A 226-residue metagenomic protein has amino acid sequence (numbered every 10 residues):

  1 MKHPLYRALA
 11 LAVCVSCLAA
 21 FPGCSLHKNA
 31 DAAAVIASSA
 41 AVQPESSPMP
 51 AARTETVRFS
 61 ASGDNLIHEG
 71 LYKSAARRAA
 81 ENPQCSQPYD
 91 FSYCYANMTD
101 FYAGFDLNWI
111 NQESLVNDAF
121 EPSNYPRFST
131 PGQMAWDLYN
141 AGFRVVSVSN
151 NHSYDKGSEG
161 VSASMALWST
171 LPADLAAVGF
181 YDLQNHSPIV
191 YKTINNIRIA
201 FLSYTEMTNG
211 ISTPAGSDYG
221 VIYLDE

Functional and structural regions predicted by a protein language model:
M1-A10: Bacterial N-terminal signal peptides that target proteins for export
A19-G23: C-terminal motif of bacterial Sec signal peptides marking the signal peptidase cleavage site
S25-E226: Acidic, metal/ion-coordinating pockets
